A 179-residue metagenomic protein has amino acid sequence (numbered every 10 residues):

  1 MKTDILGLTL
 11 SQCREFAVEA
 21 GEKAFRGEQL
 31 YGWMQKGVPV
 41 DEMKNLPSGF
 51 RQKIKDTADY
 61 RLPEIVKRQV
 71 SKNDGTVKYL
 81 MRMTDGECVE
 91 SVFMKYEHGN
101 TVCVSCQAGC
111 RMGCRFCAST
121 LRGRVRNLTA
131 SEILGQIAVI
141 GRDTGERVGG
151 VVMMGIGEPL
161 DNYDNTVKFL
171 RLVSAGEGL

Functional and structural regions predicted by a protein language model:
M1-N100: Flexible, acidic/Gly-rich N-terminal and inter-domain linker regions that tether and position cofactor-handling modules
V89-L179: Conserved Radical SAM active-site core
